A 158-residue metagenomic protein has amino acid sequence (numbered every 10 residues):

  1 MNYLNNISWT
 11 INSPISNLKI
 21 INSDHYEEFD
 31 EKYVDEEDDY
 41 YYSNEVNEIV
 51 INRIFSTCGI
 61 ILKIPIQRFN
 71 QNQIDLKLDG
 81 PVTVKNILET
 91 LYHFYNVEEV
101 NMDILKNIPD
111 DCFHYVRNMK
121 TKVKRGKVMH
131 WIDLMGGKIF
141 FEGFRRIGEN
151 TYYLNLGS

Functional and structural regions predicted by a protein language model:
M1-E89, H93: Composition-driven low-complexity segments enriched in polar/acidic and proline residues
P81, N101-S158: Phospho-regulated scaffold assembly regions enriched in serine/threonine/proline and acidic residues, encompassing
F94-V100: Substrate-binding/catalytic groove segments of enzymes that remodel or degrade extracellular structural polymers
